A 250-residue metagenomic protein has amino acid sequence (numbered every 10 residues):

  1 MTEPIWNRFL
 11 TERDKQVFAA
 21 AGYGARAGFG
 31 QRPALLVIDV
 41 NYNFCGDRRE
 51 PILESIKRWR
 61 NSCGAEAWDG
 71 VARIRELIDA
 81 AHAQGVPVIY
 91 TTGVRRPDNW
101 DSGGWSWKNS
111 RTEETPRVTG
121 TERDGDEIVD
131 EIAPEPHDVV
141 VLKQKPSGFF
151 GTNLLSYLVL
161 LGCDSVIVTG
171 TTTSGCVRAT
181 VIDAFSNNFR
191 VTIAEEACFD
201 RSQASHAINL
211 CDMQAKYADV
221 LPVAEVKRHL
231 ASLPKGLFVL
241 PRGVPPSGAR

Functional and structural regions predicted by a protein language model:
M1-A34, N43, R48-I52, D79-Q84 (+3 more regions): Active-site-adjacent betaalpha module
L36-I38: Short hydrophobic beta-strand that contains or immediately precedes a catalytic carboxylate
R48-C63: A solvent-exposed, charged loop/short amphipathic helix patch at secondary-structure junctions
W59-A65, R111-T115: Glycine-rich tight-turn/loop motif centered on a GG-T
S62-D69, L142-K145: Short, surface-exposed alpha-helical recognition segments that flank or form part of ligand/macromolecule-binding
W68-P87: A short, N-terminal amphipathic alpha-helix
V88-T91, P222: A structural signal for short, well-ordered beta-strand segments and their strand-loop junctions that often border
S106: Glycine-rich anion/phosphate-binding loop at the beta-strand->alpha-helix junction
